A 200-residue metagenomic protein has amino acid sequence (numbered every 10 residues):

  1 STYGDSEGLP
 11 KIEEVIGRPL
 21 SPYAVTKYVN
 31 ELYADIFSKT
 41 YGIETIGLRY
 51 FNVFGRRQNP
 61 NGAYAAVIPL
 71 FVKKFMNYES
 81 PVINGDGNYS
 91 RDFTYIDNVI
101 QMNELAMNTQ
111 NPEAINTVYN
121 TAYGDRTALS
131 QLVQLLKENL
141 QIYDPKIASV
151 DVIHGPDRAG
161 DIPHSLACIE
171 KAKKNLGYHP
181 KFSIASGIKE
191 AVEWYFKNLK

Functional and structural regions predicted by a protein language model:
T2, V53-G55, T94, V99: Conserved sequence/active-site signature of Rossmann-fold short-chain dehydrogenase/reductase
T2-G47, N59-Y64: Catalytic helix-loop patch of NAD(P)-dependent Rossmann-fold dehydrogenases
L20, R49-F51, A122: Active-site beta-alpha turn of Rossmann-fold NAD(P)-dependent dehydrogenases/reductases
Y28-D35, P69-V72, Q101, S130: Conserved active-site helix of classical SDR/Rossmann-fold NAD(P)-dependent CH-OH oxidoreductases
I46-R49, A167: Short glycine/serine/threonine-enriched helix-capping/active-site loop that flanks the nucleotide-sugar donor pocket
Y50-V53, D86: Active-site loop/turn elements of alpha/beta-hydrolase fold enzymes, especially the short glycine-/histidine-rich
F75-K200: C-terminal substrate-binding subdomain of Rossmann-fold SDR/epimerase-dehydratase oxidoreductases
